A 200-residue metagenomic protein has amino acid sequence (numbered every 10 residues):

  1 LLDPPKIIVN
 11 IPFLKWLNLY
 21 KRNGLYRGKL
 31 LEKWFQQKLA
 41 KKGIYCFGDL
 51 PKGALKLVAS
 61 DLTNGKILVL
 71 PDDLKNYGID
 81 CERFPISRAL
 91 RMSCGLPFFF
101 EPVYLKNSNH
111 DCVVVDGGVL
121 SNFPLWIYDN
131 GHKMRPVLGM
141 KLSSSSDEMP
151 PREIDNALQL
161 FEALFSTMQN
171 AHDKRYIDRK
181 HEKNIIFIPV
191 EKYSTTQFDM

Functional and structural regions predicted by a protein language model:
L1-M200: Patatin-like phospholipase
